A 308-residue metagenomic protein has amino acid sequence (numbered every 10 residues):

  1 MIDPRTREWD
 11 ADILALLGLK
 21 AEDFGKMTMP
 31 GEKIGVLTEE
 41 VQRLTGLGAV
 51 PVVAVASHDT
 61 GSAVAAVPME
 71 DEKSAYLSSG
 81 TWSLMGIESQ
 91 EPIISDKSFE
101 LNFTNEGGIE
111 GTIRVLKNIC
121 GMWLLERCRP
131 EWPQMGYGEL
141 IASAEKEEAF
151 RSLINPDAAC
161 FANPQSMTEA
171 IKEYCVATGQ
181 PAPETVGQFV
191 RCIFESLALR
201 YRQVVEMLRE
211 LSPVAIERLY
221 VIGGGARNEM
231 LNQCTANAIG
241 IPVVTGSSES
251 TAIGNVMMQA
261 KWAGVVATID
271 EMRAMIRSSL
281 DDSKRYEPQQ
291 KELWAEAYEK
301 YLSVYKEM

Functional and structural regions predicted by a protein language model:
D3-A11, A15-L16, E39-R218, R227-T251 (+1 more regions): Active-site core segments that coordinate phosphate-bearing ligands/cofactors across diverse enzyme families
R5-T6, P30-I34: Short beta-strand to alpha-helix junction loop
L14-G31: A conserved helix-loop-beta module that forms one wall/lid of the active-site cleft in ATP-utilizing catalytic domains
M29, G223, S247: Small/polar loops that bind or transfer phosphate-bearing groups
